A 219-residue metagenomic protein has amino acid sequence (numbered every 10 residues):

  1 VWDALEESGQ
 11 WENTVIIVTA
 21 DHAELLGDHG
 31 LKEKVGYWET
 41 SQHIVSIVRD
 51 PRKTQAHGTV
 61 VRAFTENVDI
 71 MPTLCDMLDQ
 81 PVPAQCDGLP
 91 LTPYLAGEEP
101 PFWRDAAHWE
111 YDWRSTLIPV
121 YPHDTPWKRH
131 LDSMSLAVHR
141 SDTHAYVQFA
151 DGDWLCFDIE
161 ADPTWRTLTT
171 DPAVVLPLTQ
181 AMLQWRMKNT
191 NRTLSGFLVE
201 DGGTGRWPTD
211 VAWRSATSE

Functional and structural regions predicted by a protein language model:
V1, I70, L178-M182: Alpha-helical packing segments of well-folded alpha/beta enzyme cores
W2-L5, G9, M77-V82, E98-E99 (+2 more regions): A generic secondary-structure signal for well-formed alpha-helical elements
W2-T59, A63-E66: Histidine-centered active-site microenvironments of extracellular/periplasmic hydrolases and transferases
H22-D28, V68-M71, D76-I159, P208-D210: C-terminal cap/loop subdomain of S1 sulfatases and analogous C-terminal strand-loop tails that border
E33, T54-T65, M77-V82, W165-P172: Active-site rim elements
Y37-S41, F64-V68, L74, T169-L176: Short, conserved loop/turn and helix-capping segments at secondary-structure boundaries that abut family-defining
D162: Acidic carboxylate motifs that coordinate Ca2+ or other divalent cations, activating on Asp/Glu
L168-E219: Long, internal low-complexity/basic segments
